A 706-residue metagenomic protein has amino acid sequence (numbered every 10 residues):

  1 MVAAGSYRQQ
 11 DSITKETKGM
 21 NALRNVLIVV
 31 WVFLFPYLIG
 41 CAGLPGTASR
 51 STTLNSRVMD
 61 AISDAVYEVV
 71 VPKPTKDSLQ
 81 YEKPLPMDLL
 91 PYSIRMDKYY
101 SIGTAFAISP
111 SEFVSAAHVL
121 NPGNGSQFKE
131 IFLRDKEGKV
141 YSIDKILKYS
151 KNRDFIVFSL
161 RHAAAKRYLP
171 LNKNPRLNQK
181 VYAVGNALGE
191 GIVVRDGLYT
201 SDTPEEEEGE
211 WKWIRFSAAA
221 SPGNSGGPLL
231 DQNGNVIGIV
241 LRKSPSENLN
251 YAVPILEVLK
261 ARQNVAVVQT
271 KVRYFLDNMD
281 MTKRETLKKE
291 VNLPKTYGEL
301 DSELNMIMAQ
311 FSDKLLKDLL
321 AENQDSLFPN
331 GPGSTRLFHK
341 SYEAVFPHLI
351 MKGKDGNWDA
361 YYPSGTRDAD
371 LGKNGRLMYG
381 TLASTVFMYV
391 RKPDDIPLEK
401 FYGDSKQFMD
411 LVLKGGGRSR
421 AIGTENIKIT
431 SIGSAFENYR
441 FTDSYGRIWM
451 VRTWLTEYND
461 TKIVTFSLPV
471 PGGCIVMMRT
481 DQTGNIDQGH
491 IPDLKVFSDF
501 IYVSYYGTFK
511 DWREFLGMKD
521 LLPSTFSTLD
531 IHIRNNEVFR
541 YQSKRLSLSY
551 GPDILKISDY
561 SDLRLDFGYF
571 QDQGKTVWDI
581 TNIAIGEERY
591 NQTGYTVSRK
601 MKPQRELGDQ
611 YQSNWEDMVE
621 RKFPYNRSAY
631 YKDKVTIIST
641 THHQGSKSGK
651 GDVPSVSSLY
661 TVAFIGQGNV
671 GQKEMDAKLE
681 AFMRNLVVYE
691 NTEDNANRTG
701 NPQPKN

Functional and structural regions predicted by a protein language model:
G43-T47, M96-T104, I108-D154, L160-A163 (+2 more regions): Catalytic-histidine neighborhood of serine endopeptidases, predominantly the chymotrypsin-like S1/PA family
G46-F113, G123, T282-K289, P294-T296: Glycine-biased strand-turn-strand hairpin within the trypsin-fold
G46-R50, L54, N121-G123, K166-K212 (+2 more regions): Flexible, gly/ser-rich surface segments that form the specificity/activation loops bordering the active-site cleft
S49-M59, K166, L241-N330, G507-G517: C-terminal cap/linker of serine protease catalytic domains
V69, A105, S111, S115 (+8 more regions): Terminal peptide-recognition signature
Q269, T366-R367, V470-I531, I554 (+1 more regions): Surface-exposed amphipathic alpha-helical segments
D359-G417, K544-M601: Secretory pathway targeting signatures of secreted, lumenal, and periplasmic proteins
F408-C474, Q592-V670, D694-N706: Signature of long, low-cysteine stretches enriched in small and polar/charged residues
